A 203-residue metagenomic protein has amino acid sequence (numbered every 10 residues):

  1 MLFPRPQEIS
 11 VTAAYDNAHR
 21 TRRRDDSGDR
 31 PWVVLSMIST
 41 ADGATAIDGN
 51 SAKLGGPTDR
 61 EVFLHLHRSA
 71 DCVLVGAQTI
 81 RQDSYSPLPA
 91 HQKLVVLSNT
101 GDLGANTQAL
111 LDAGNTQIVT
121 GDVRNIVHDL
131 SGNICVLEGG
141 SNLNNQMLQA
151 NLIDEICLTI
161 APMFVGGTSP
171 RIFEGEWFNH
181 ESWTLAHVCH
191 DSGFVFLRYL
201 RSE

Functional and structural regions predicted by a protein language model:
M1-E203: Enzymes that bind and transform nitrogen-containing heteroaromatic metabolites
